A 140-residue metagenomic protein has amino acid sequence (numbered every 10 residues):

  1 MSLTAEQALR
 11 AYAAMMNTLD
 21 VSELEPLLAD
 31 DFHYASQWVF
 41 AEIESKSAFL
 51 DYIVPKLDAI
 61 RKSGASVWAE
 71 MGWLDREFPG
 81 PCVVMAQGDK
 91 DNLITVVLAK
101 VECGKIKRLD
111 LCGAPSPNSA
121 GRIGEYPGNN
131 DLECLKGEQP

Functional and structural regions predicted by a protein language model:
M1-P140: C-terminal and inter-domain tail/linker signature
